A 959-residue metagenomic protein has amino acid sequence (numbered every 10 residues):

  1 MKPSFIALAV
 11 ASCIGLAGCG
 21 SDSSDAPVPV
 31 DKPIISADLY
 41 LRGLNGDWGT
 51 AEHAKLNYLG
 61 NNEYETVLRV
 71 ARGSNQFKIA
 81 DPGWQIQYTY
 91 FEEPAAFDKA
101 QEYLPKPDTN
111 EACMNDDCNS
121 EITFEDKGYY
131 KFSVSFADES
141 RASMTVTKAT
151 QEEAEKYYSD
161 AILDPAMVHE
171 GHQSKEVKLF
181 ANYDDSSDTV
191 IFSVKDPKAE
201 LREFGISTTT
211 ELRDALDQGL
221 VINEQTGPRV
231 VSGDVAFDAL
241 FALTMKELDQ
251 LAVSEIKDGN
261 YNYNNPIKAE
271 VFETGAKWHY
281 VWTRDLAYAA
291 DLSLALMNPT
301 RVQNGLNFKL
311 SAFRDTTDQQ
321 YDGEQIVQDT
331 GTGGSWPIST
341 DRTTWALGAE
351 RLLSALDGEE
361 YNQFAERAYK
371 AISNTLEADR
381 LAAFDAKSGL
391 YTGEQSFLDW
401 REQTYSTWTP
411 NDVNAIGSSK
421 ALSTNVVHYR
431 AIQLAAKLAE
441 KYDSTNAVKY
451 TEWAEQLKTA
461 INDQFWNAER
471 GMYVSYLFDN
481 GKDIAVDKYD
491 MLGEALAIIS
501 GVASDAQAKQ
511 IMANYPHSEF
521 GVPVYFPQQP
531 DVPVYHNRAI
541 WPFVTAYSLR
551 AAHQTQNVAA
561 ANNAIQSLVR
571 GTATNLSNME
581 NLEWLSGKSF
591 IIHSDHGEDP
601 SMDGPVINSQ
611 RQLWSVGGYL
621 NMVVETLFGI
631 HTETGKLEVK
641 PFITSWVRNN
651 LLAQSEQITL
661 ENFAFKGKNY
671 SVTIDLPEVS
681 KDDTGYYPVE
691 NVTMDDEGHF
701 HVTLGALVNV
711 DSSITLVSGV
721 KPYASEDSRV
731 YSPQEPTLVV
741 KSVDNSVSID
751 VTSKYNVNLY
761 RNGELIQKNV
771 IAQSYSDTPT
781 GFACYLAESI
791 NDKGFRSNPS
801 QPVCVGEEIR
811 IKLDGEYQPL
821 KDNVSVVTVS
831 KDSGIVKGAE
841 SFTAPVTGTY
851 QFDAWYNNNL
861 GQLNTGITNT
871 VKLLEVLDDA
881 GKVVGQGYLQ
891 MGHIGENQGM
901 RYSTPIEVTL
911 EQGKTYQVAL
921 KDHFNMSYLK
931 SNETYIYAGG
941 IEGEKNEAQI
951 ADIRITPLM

Functional and structural regions predicted by a protein language model:
L16-G18: C-terminal motif of bacterial Sec signal peptides marking the signal peptidase cleavage site
K32-S74, P82-E111: Aromatic-rich carbohydrate-binding modules that target alpha-glucans
Y64, R72-Q76, A95-T123, Y129 (+2 more regions): Extracytoplasmic
A154-K277, D357-Y369, S373-R380, A439-K441 (+4 more regions): Acidic/polar, glycine-enriched structural segments that form the non-catalytic walls/loops of the carbohydrate-binding
I191-A199, V231-Y280, N304-W336, F384-S419 (+4 more regions): Extended glycan-interaction surfaces of carbohydrate-active proteins
L216, A276-E394, A421-Y429, A539-A561 (+3 more regions): Aromatic-rich carbohydrate-recognition surfaces in CAZymes
Y442-F478, Q507-K666: Non-catalytic carbohydrate-binding regions of carbohydrate-active enzymes
D777-F795: Beta-strand-rich modules
